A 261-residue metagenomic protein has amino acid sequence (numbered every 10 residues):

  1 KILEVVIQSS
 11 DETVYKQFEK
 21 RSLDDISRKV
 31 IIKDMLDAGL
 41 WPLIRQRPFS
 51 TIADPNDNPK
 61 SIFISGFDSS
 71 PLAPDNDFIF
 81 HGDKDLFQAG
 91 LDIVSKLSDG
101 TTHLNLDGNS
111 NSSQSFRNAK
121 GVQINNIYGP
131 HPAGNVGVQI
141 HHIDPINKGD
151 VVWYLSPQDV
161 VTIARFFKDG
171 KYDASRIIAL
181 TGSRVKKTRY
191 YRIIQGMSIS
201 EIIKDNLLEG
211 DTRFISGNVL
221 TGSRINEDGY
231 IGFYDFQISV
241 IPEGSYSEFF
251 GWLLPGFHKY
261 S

Functional and structural regions predicted by a protein language model:
I2-S261: Buried, small/hydrophobic-residue-enriched core segments of structured protein domains
